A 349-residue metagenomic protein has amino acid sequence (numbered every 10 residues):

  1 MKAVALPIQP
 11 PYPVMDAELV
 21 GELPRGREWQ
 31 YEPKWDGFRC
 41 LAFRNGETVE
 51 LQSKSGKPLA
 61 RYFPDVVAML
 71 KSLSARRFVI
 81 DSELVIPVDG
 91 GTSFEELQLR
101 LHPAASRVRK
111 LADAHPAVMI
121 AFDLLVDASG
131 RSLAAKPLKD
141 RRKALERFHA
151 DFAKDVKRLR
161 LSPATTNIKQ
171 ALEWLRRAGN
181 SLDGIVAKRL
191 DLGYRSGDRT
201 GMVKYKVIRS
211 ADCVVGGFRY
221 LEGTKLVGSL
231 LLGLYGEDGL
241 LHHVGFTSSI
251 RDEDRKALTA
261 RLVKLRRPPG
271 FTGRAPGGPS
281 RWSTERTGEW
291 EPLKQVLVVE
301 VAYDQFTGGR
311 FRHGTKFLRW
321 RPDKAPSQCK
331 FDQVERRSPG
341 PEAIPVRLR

Functional and structural regions predicted by a protein language model:
M1-R349: Catalytic cores of nucleic-acid ligases and guanylyltransferases
